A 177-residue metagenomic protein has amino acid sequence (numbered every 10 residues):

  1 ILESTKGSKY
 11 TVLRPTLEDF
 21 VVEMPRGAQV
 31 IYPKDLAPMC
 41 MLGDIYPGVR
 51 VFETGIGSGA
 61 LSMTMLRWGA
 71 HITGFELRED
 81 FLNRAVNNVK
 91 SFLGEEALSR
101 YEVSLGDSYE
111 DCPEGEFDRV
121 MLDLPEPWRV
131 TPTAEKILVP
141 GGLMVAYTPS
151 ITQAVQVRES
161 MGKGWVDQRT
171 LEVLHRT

Functional and structural regions predicted by a protein language model:
I1-R14: N-terminal auxiliary segments of SAM/dcSAM-dependent transferases
E23-A37: Conserved SAM-binding loop and adjacent beta-strand
M41-Y46, C112-E114, K136-I137: Glycine-rich helix-loop-beta junction characteristic of Rossmann-like nucleotide cofactor-binding loops
Y46-G57: Conserved class I S-adenosyl-L-methionine
S58-G69: Conserved SAM-binding loop of SAM-dependent methyltransferases across substrates and taxa, primarily the Class I
R67-T73, P140, W165: Conserved S-adenosyl-L-methionine
F75-P127: S-adenosyl-L-methionine
W128-T177: C-terminal substrate-binding/active-site "lid" region of AdoMet-derived donor-dependent transferases
